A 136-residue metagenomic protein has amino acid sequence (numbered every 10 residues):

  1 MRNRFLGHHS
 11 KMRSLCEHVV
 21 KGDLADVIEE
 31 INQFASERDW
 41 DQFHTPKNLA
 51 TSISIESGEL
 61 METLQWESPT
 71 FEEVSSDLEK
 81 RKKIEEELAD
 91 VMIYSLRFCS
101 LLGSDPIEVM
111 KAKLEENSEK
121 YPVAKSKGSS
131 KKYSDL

Functional and structural regions predicted by a protein language model:
R2-L88, M92-L136: Flexible "arm" and connector segments at domain edges
